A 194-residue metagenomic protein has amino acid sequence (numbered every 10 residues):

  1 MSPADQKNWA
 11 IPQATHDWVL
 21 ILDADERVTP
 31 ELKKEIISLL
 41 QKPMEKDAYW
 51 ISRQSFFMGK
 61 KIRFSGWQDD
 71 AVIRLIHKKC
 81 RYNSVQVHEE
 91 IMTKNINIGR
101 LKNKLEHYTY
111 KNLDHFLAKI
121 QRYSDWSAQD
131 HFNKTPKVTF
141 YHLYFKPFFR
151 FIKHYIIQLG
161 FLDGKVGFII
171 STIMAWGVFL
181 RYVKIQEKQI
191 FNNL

Functional and structural regions predicted by a protein language model:
M1: Conserved short acidic donor-positioning loop in nucleotide-sugar-dependent glycosyltransferases
D5-P12, W18, L22, T29-N192: Catalytic-site signature of metal-activated, phosphate-bearing donor transferases, centered on the GT-A/GT-A-like
